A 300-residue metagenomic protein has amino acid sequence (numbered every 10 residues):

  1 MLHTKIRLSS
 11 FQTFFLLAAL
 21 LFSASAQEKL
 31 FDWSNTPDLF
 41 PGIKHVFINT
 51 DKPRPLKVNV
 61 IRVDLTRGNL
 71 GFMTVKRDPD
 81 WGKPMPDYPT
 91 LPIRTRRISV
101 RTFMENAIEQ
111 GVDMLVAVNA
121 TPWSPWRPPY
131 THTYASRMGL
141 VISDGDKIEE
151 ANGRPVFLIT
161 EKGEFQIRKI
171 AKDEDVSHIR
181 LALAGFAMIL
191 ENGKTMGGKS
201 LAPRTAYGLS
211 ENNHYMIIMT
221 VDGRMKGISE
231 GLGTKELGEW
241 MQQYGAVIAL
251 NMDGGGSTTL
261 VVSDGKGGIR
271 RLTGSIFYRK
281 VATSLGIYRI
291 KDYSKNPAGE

Functional and structural regions predicted by a protein language model:
M1-L8: N-terminal secretory signal peptides that target proteins for export/translocation
Q12-L21: Bacterial N-terminal signal peptides
A26-E149: Zymogen propeptides
N35, V118-S200: Active-site-adjacent helix-turn-beta-strand microarchitecture at beta-sheet edges that either contains or buttresses
V46-R62, A184-N213: Conserved beta-alpha junction segments in alpha/beta enzyme cores
V75-K83, A171-V176, T220-K226: Short, solvent-exposed aromatic-acidic interface loops
R127-A151, T195-E211, Y215-I248, S257-E300: Conserved, well-ordered active-site substructure
